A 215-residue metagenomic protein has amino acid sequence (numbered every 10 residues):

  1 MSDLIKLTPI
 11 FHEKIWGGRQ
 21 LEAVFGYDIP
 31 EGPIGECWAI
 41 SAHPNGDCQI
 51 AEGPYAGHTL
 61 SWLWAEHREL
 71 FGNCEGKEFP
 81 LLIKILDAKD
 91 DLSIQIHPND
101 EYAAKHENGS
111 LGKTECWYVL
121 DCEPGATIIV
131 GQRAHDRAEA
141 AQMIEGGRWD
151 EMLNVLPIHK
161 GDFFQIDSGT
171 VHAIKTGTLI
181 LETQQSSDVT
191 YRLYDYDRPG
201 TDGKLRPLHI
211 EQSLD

Functional and structural regions predicted by a protein language model:
M1-H135, D195-D215: Transition-metal
I94, P157-T176, Q185: Conserved metal-binding segment of the jelly-roll/cupin
Y102-A103, G125-V130, H135-A140, I166-D167 (+2 more regions): Short, well-ordered, mixed-charge alpha-helical segments that flank or form enzyme active sites
E115-C116, A173-D197: A short hydrophobic beta-strand segment most commonly corresponding to one strand of the jelly-roll/cupin
D136-Q165: Active-site glycine-rich loop that binds ribose-phosphate moieties when present
M152, F164, V189, D197-P199: Short, intrinsically disordered/low-complexity patches at protein termini and at juxtamembrane boundaries
